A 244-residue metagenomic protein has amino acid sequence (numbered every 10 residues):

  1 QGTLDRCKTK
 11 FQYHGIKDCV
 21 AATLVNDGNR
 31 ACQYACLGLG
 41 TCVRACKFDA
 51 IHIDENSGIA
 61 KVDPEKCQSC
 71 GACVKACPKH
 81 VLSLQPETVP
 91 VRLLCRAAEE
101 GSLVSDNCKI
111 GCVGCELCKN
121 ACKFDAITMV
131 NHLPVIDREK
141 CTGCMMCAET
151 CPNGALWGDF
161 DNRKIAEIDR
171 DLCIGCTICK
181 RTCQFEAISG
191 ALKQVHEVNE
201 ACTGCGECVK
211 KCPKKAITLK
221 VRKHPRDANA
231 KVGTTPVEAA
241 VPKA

Functional and structural regions predicted by a protein language model:
Q1-S189, Q194, K211, K215-T218 (+1 more regions): Ferredoxin-type iron-sulfur electron-transfer modules and their immediate structural context
N199-E200: N-terminal nucleotide-handling cores and adjacent loading/scaffold lobes of large enzymes and macromolecular assemblies
G206: Glycine-rich phosphate/diphosphate-binding loop of Rossmann-like nucleotide-binding domains
